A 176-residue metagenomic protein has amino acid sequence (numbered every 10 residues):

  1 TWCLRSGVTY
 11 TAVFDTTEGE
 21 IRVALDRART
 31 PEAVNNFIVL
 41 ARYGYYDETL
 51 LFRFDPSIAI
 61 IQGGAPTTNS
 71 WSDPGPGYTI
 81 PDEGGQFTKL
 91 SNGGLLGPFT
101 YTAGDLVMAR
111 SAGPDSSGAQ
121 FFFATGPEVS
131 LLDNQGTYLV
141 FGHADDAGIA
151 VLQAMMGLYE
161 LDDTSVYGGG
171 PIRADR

Functional and structural regions predicted by a protein language model:
T1-R176: Cyclophilin-like peptidyl-prolyl cis-trans isomerases
